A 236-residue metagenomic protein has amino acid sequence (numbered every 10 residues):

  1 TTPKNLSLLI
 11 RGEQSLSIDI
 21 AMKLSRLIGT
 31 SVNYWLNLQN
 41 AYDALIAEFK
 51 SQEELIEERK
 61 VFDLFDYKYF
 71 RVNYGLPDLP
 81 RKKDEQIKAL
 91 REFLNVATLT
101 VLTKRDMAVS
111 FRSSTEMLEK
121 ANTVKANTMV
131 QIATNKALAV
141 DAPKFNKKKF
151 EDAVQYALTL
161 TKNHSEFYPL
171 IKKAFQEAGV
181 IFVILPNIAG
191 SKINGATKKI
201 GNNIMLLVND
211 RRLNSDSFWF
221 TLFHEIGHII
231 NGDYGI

Functional and structural regions predicted by a protein language model:
T2-S25, L38: Recognition helix of helix-turn-helix/homeodomain-like DNA-binding domains that insert into the DNA major groove
S17-I18, D84, Y168: Generic non-transmembrane alpha-helix signal with a bias for helix starts/N-cap capping motifs
S31-I56: Short amphipathic recognition helices of helix-turn-helix/homeodomain-type DNA-binding modules
A47-K148: Interdomain hinge/linker segments and adjacent boundary elements that couple functional modules
K104, A108-I236: Conserved binding/catalytic microenvironments
